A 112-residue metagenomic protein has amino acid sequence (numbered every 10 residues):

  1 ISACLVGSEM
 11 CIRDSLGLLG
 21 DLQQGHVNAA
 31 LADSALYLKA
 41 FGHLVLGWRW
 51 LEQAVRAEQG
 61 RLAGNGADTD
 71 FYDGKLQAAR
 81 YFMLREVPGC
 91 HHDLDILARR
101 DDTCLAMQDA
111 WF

Functional and structural regions predicted by a protein language model:
I1-G7, C11: Single conserved hydrophobic/aromatic residue that forms the stacking wall/gate of nucleotide- or nucleobase-binding
M10-C11, L16-L19: Active-site loops and adjacent core secondary-structure elements that bind or stabilize anionic groups
L19-A40: Acidic, serine/threonine- and proline-rich low-complexity regulatory regions
A35-L38, V45, G74, Y81: A generic "alpha-helical surface" signal
K39-L62: Extended, well-ordered alpha-helical segments in internal regulatory regions
V55-F112: Intrinsic disorder at enzyme termini
